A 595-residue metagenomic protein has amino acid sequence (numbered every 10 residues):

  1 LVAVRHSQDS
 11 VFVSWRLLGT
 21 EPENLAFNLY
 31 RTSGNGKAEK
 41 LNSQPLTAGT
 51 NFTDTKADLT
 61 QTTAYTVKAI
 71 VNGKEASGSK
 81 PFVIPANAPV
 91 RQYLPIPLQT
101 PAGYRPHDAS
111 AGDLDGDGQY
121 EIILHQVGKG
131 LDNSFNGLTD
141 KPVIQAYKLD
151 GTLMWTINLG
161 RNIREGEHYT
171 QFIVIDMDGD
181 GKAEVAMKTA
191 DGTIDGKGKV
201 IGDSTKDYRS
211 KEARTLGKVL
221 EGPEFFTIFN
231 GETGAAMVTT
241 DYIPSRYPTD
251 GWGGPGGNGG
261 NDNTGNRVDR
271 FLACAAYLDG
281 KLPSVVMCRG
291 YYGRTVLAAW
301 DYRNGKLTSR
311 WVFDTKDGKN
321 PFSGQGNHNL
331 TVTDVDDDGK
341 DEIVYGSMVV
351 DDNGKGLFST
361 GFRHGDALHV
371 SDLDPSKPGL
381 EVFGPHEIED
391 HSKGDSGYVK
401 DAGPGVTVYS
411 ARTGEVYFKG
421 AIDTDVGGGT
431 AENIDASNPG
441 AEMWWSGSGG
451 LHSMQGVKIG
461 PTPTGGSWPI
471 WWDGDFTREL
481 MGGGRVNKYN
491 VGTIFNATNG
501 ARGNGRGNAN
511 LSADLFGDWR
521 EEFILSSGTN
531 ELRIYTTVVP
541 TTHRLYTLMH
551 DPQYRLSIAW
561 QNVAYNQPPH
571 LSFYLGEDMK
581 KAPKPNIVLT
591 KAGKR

Functional and structural regions predicted by a protein language model:
A3-S7: Short, solvent-exposed loop/linker segments at the N-terminal edge of repeated beta-sheet extracellular domains
Q8, L17-P22, G34-K40, P45-G49 (+1 more regions): Beta-propeller-forming repeat regions
S10-F12: A short, Gly/Thr-enriched small/hydrophobic beta-strand-prone motif that recurs across taxa
F27-L29: Short beta-strand elements bearing conserved aromatic residues within extracellular beta-rich modules
